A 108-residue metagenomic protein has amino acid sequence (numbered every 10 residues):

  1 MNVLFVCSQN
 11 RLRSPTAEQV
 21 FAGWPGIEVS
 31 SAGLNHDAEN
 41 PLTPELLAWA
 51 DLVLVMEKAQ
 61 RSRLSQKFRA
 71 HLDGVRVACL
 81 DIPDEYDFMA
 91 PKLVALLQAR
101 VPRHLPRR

Functional and structural regions predicted by a protein language model:
M1-R108: Short polar/charged helix/loop
